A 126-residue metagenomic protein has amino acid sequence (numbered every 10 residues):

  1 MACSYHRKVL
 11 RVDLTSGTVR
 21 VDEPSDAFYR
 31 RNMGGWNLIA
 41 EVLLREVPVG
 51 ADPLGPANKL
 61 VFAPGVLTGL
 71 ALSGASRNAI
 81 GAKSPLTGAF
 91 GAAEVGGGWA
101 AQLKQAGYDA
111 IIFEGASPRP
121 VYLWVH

Functional and structural regions predicted by a protein language model:
M1-H126: Acidic carboxylate diad motif detector
